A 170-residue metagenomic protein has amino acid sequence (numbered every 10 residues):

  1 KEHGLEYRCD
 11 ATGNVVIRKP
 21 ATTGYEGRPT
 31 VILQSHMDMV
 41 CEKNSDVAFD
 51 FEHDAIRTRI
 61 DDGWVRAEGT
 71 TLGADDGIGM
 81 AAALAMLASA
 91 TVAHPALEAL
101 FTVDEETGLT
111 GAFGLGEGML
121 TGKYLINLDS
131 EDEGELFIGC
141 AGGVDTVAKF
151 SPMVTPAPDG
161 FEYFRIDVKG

Functional and structural regions predicted by a protein language model:
K1-H3, A55-I56, I60-D62, G160-G170: Short, intrinsically disordered, charge-balanced linker/junction segments flanking boundaries in proteins
K1-P29: A non-catalytic alpha/beta surface segment that caps or lines the substrate-entry region of metallo-dependent hydrolase
R8, V16, I32, N127 (+1 more regions): Structured core elements
K19, S35, I60, G69 (+3 more regions): Pocket-edge structural micro-motifs
T22, D38, E131-E133: Short, glycine-/Ser/Thr-/acidic-enriched flexible segments
Y25-A96, F101-T107, A112-K123: Active-site metal-coordination/substrate-binding segment of hydrolases, especially metallo-dependent peptidases
H94-G170: Fold-level recognition of mixed alpha/beta catalytic cores in primary-metabolism enzymes, strongest
